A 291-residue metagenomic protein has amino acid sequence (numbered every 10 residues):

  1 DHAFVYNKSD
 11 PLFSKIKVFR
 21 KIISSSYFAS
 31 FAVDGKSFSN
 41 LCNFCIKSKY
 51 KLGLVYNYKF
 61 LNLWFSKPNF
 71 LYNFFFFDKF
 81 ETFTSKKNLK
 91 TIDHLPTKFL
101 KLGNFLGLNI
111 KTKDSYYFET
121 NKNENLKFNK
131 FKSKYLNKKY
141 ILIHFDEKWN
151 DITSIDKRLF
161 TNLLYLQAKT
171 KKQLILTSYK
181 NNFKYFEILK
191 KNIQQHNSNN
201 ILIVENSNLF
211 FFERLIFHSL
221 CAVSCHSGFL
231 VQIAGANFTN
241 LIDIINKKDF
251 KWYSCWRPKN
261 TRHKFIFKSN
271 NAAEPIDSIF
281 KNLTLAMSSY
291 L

Functional and structural regions predicted by a protein language model:
D1-L291: Catalytic machinery of carbohydrate-active enzymes, primarily nucleotide-sugar-dependent glycosyltransferases
